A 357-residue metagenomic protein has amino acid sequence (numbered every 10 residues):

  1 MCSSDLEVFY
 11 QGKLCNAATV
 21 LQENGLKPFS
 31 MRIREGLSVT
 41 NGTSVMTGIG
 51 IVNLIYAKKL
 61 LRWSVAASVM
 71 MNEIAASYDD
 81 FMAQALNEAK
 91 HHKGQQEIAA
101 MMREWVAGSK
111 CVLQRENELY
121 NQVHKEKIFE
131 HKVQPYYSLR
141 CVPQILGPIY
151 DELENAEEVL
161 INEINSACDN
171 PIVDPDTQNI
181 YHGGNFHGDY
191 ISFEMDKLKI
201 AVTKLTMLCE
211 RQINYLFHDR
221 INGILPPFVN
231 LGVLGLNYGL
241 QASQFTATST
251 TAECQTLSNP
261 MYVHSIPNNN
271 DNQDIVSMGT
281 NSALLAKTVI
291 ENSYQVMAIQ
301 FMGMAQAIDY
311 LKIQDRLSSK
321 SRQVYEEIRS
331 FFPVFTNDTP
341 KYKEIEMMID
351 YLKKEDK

Functional and structural regions predicted by a protein language model:
M1: Basic, glycine-rich
S4-K357: C-terminal auxiliary extensions adjacent to catalytic cores
